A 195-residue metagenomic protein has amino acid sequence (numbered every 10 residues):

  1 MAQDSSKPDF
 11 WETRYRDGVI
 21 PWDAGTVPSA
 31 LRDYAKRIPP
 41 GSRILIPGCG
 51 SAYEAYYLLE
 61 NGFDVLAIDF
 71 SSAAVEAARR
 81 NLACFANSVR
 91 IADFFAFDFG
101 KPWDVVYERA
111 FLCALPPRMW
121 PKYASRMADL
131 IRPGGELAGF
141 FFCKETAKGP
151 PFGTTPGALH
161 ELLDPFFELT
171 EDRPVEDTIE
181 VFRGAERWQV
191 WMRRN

Functional and structural regions predicted by a protein language model:
A2-I46, G50-K101, L115-N195: Class I (Rossmann-like) S-adenosyl-L-methionine-dependent methyltransferase catalytic domain, capturing the SAM-binding
D104: Conserved acidic residues
Y107: A conserved beta-strand element that flanks and buttresses the S-adenosyl-L-methionine
A110-A114: Short catalytic micro-motifs in class I SAM-dependent methyltransferases
